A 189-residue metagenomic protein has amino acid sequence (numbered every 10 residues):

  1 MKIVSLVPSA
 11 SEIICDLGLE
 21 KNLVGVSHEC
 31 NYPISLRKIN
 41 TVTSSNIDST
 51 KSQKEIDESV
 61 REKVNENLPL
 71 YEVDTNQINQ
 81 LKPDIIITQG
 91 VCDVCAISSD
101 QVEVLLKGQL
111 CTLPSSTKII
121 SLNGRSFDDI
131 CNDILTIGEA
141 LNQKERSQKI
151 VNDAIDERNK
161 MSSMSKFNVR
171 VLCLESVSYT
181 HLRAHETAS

Functional and structural regions predicted by a protein language model:
M1-K2, E72-Y179: Extracytoplasmic substrate-binding proteins
K2-V7, S11-S99, G108: A short, structured surface patch at a secondary-structure boundary
E12, E175, E186: Acidic-residue sensor for enzyme active/binding pockets
N31, S49-S52, G124-D129, T187: Intrinsic-disorder/low-complexity, polar/charged segments
Y32-P33, I137, H185: A generic signature of intrinsically disordered, low-complexity regions enriched in glycine/proline and charged/polar
I34, T180-H181: Intrinsically disordered, low-complexity regions enriched in small/polar residues
H181-A188: Single conserved hydrophobic/aromatic residue that forms the stacking wall/gate of nucleotide- or nucleobase-binding
